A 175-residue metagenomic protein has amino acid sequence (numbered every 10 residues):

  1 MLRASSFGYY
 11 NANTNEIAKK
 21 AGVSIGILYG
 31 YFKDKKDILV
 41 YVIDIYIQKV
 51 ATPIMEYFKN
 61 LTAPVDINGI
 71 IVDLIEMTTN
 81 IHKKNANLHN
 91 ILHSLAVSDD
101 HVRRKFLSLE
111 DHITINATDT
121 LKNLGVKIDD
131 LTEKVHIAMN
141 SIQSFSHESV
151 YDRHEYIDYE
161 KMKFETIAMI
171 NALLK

Functional and structural regions predicted by a protein language model:
L2-S6, K49-N60, S141-D152: Solvent-exposed, amphipathic alpha-helical segments
R3-D37, Y41: Helix-turn-helix
T14, D44-V50: Short, basic, alpha-helical segments at the C-terminal edge of helix-turn-helix-like DNA-binding modules
E16, D66-I70: A conserved beta-strand->loop->alpha-helix hinge within the catalytic CA
Q48-M55, G69-V72, E76, N80-K84 (+3 more regions): Amphipathic alpha-helical packing segments from all-alpha helical-bundle domains
F58-K59, D66, T79-H101, S144-D152: Amphipathic alpha-helical segments used for helix-helix packing
N90, S94, R103, K122-M169: Hydrophobic/aromatic-rich alpha-helical bundle segments in the mid-to-C-terminal region
A117, I142-S146, L174: A structural signal for well-ordered alpha-helices, especially hydrophobic packing surfaces of coiled-coils
